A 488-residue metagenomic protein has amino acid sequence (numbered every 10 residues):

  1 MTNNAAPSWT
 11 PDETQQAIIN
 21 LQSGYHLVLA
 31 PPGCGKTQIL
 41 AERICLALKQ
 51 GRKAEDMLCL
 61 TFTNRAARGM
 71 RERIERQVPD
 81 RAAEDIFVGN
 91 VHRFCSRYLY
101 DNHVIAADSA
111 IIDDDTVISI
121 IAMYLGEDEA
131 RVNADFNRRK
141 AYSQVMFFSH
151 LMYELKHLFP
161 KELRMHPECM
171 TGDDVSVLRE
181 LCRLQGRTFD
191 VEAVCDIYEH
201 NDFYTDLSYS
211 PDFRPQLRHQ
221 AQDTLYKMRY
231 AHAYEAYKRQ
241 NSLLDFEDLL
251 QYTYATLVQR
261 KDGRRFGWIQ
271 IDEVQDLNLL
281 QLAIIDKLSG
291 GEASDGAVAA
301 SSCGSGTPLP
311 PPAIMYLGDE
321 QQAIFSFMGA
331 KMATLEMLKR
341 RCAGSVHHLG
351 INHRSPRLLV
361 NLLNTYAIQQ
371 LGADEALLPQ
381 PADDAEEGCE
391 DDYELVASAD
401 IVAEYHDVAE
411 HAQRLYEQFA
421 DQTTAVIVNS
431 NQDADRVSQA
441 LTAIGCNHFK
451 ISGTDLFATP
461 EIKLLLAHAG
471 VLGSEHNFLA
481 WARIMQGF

Functional and structural regions predicted by a protein language model:
M1-A107, R265, A293, A299-S301 (+3 more regions): P-loop NTPase Walker
P7-L29, F87, T116-V117, D212-M337 (+1 more regions): Conserved helicase NTPase motor core
V28-L40, A343-S345, I351-H448, G473: Helicase P-loop NTPase motor core
K53-D56, E84, P310-A313, D319-Q321 (+4 more regions): Short glycine-/polar-rich loops that comprise or flank the Walker A/P-loop and associated switch/sensor motifs
D56-G172, E336: Conserved P-loop NTPase-based nucleic-acid remodeling module centered on helicase motor cores
R93, P312, R341-C342, Q418-F488: ATPase/helicase motor core of nucleic-acid motors
I118-A233, P311: Basic/charged alpha-beta structural segments of nucleotide/phosphate-handling enzymes
